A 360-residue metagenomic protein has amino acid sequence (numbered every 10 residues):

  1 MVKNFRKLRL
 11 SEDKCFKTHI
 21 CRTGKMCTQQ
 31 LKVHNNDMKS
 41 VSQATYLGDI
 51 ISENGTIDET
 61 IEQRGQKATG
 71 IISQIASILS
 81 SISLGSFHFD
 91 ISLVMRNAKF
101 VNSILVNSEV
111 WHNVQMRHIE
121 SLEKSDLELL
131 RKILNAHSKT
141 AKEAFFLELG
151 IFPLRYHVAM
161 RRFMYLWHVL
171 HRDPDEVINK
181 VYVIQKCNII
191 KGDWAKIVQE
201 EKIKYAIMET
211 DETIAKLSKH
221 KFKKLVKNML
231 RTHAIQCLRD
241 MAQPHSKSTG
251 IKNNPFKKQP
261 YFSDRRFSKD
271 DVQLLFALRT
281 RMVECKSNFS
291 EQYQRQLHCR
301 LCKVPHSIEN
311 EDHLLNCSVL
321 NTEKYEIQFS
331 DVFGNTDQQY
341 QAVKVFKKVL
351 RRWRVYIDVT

Functional and structural regions predicted by a protein language model:
M1, M38, I51-S52, T56 (+2 more regions): Conserved beta-strand elements of beta-rich interaction domains across eukaryotes, especially beta-propellers
K3, K14-R22, A44-K186: Non-catalytic, peripheral interaction segments enriched in hydrophobic/basic residues
R6, D13, Q43, L274 (+1 more regions): Core residues of folded domains in eukaryotic genome-function proteins
L8-S42, Q63: Short, conserved micro-motifs composed of acidic
R9-S11, K32, T45, H298-L301 (+1 more regions): Beta-strand cores of modular interaction/reader domains in eukaryotic scaffold and signaling proteins, especially PDZ
L31-K39, A136-S138, R295-K303: Short, hydrophobic/aliphatic alpha-helical segments
I82, M241-T360: Family-specific functional microsites
H118-S121, S125-D126, R131-A277: Acidic catalytic cores of enzymes that act on phosphate-bearing nucleotides/polynucleotides
